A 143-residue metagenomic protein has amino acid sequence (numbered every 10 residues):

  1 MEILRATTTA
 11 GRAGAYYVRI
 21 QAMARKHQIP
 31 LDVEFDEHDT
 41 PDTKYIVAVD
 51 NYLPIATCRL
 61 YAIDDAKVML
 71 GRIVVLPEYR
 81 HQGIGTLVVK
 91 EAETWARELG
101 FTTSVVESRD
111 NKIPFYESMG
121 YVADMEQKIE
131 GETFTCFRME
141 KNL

Functional and structural regions predicted by a protein language model:
M1-V33, T40, Y45, V49-D50: Short amphipathic alpha-helix that is part of the acyltransferase structural core
D32-H38, E126-I129: Short, solvent-exposed loop/turn elements at beta->coil junctions and helix N-caps that rim active or binding pockets
V47, L53-Y61, M69-V74: Conserved beta-strand in the GNAT
A62-G71, R80-H81, E130-T135: A conserved beta-turn-beta hairpin within the catalytic core of GNAT-like acetyltransferases that forms part
V75, H81-T94: Conserved acetyl-CoA-binding loop-helix of GNAT-fold acetyltransferases
V89, A96-R109: Conserved GNAT acetyl-CoA-binding A-motif
R109-D110, I129-L143: C-terminal "cap" of GNAT-fold acetyltransferases
E117-E126: Conserved acetyl-CoA-binding loop of GNAT-fold acetyltransferases
